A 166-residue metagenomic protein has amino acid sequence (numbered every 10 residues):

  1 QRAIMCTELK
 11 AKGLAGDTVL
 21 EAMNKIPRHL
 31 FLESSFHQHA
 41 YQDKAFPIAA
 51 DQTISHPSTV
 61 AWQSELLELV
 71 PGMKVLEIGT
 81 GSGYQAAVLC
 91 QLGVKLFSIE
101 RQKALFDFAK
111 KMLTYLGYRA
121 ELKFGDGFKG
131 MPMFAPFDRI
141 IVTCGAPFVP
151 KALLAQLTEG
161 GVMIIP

Functional and structural regions predicted by a protein language model:
Q1-L76, Y84-V88, L92, L105-F108 (+1 more regions): Class I SAM-dependent transferase core
E68-P166: Conserved nucleotide-cofactor-binding alpha/beta core module
